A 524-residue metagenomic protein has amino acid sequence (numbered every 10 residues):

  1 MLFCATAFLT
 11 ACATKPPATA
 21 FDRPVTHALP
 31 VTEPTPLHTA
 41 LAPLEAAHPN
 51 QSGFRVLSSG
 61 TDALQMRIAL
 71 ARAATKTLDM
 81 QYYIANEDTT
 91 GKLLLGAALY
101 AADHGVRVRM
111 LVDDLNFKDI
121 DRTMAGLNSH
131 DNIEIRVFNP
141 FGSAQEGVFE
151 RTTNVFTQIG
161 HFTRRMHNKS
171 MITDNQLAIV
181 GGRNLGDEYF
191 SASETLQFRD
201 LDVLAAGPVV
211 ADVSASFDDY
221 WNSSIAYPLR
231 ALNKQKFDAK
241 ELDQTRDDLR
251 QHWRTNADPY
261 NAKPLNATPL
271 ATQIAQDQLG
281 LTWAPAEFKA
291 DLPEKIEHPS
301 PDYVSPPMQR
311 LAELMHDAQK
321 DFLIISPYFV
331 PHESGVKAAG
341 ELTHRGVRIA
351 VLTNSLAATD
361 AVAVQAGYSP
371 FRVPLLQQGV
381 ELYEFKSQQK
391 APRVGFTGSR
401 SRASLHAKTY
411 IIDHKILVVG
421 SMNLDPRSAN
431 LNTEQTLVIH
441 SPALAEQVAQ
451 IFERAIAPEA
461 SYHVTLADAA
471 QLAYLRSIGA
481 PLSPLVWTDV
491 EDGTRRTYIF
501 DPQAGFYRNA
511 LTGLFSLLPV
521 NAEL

Functional and structural regions predicted by a protein language model:
M1-F3: Sec-dependent signal peptide recognition, specifically the positively charged N-region followed immediately by
C12-K169, T173-L524: Charged, low-complexity intrinsically disordered terminal segments
